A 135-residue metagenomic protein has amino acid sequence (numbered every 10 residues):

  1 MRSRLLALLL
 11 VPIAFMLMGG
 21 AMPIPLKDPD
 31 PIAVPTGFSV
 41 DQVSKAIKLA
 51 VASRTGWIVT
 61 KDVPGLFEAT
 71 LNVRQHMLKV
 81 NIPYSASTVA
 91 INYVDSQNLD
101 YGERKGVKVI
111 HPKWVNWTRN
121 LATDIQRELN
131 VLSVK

Functional and structural regions predicted by a protein language model:
M1, I13, S39-V40: General structural signal for secondary-structure boundaries
M1-L9: Bacterial N-terminal signal peptides that target proteins for export
S3, M18-G20: N-terminal leader/targeting segments
L8-L17: Bacterial N-terminal signal peptides
A21-K135: Ser/Thr-rich, low-complexity intrinsically disordered terminal regions
